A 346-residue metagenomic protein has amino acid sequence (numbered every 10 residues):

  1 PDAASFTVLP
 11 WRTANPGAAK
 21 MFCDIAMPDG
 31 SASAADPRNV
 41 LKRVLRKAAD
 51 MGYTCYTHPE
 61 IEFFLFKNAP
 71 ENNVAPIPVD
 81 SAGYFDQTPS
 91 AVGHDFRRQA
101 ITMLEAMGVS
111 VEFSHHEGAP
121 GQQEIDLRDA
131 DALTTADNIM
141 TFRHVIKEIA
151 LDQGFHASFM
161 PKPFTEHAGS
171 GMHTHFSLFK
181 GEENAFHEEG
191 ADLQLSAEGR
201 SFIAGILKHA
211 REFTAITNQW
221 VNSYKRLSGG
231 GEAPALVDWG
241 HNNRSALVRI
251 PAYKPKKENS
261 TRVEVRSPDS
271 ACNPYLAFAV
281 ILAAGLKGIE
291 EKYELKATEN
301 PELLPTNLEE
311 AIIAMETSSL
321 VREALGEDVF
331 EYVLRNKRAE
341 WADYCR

Functional and structural regions predicted by a protein language model:
P1-R346: Glycine-rich, acidic/polar active-site loops that bind/position phosphate-bearing ligands
